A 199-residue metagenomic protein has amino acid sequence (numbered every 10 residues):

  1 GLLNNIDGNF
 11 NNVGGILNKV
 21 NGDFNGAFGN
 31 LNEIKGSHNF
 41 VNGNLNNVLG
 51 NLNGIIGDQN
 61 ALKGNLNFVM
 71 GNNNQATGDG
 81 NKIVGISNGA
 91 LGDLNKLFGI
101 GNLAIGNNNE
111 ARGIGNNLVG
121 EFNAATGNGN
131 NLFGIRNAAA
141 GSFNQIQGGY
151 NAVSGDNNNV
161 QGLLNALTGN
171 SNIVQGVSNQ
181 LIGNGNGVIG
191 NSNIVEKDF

Functional and structural regions predicted by a protein language model:
G1-F199: Periodic small-residue-enriched repeat registers in elongated scaffold domains
